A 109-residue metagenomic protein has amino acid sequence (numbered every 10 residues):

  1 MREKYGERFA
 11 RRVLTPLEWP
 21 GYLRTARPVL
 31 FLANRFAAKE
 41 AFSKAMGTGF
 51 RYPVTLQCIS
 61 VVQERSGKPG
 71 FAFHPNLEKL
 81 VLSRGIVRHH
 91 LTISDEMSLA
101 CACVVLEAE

Functional and structural regions predicted by a protein language model:
M1-E109: Core catalytic alpha/beta fold that binds nucleotide/phospho-ligands
